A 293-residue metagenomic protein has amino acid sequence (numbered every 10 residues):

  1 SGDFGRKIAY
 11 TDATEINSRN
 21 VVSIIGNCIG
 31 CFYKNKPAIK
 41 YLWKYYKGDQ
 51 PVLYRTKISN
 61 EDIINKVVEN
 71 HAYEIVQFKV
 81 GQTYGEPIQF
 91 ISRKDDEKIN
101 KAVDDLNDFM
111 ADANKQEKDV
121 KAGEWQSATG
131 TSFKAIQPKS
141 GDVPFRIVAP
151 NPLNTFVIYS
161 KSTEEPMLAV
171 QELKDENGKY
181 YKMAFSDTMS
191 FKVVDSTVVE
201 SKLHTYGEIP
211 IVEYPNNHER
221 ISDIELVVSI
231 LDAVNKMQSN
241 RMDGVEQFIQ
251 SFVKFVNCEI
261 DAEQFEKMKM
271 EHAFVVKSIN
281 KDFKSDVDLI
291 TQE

Functional and structural regions predicted by a protein language model:
S1-P144: Extended, helix-rich architectural segments
C28, L42, H71, K79-V80 (+6 more regions): Generic hydrophobic, helix-prone segments enriched in Leu/Val/Ile
I29, K40, D62, I75-Q77 (+8 more regions): Intrinsically disordered, low-complexity boundary segments flanking structured domains
A111-K115, R146-A149, L231-V234: A short linear-motif detector with a strong N-terminal bias
V120-E219: Extended, regular secondary-structure scaffolds
V199-E293: Extended, charged amphipathic alpha-helical segments
